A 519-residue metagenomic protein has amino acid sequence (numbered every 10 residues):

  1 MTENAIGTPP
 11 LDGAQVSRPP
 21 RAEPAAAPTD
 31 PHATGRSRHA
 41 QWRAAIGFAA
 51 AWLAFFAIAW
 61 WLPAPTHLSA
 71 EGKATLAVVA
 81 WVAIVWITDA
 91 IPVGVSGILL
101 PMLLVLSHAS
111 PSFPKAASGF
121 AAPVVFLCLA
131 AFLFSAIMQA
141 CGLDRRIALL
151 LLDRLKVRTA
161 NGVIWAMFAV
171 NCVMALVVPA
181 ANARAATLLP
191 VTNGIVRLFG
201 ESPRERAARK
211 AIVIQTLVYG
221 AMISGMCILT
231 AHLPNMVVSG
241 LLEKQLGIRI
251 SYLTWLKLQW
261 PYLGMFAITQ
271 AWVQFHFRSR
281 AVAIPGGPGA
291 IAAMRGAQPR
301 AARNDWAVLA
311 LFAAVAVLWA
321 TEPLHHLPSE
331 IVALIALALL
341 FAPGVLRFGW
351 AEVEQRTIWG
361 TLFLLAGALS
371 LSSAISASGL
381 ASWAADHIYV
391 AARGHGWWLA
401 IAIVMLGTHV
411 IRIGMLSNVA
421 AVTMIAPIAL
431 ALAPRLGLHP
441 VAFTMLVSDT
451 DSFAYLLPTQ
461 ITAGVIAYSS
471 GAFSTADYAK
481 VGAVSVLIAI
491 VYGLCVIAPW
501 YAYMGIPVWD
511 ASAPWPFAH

Functional and structural regions predicted by a protein language model:
T2-I6, E23-L62, L143, A181-R184 (+3 more regions): Juxtamembrane and boundary regions of transmembrane helices in multi-pass small-molecule transporters and channels
R36, A64, W81, G94-S202 (+2 more regions): Membrane-embedded alpha-helical segments and adjacent helix-loop junctions characteristic of multi-pass solute
A40-A51, A70-L76, T88-G97, A116-F132 (+7 more regions): Helical membrane-embedded segments and adjacent short helical loop/helix-boundary regions of multi-pass membrane
A45, A49, T75-V79, I98 (+10 more regions): Hydrophobic alpha-helical transmembrane segments
A49, L53, A57, A80-A83 (+15 more regions): Generic alpha-helical transmembrane segments of integral inner-membrane proteins, especially permease/transport modules
P65-E71, A80-I98, A271-F275, A301-W306 (+1 more regions): Flexible hinge motifs at transmembrane-helix junctions and intramembrane kinks/re-entrant loops in multi-pass membrane
T66-A77, A121-L133, G264, P328-L337 (+2 more regions): Structural signature of hydrophobic alpha-helical transmembrane segments
A83-V93, N171-A180, Y219-L229, L318-L324 (+2 more regions): Transmembrane alpha-helix interface/packing and boundary motifs in multi-pass membrane proteins, characterized by
